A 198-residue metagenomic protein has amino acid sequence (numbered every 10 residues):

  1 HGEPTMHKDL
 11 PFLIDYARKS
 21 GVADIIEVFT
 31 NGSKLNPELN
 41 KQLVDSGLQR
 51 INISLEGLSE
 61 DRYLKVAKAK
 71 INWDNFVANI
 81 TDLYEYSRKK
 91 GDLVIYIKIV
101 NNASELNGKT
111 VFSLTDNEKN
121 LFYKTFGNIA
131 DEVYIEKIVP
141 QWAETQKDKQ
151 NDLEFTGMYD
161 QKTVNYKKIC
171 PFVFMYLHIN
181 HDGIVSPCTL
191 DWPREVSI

Functional and structural regions predicted by a protein language model:
E3-F126: Radical SAM/AdoMet-radical enzyme domain recognition
E118-K124, A130-I198: Accessory C-terminal segments flanking Radical SAM cores
